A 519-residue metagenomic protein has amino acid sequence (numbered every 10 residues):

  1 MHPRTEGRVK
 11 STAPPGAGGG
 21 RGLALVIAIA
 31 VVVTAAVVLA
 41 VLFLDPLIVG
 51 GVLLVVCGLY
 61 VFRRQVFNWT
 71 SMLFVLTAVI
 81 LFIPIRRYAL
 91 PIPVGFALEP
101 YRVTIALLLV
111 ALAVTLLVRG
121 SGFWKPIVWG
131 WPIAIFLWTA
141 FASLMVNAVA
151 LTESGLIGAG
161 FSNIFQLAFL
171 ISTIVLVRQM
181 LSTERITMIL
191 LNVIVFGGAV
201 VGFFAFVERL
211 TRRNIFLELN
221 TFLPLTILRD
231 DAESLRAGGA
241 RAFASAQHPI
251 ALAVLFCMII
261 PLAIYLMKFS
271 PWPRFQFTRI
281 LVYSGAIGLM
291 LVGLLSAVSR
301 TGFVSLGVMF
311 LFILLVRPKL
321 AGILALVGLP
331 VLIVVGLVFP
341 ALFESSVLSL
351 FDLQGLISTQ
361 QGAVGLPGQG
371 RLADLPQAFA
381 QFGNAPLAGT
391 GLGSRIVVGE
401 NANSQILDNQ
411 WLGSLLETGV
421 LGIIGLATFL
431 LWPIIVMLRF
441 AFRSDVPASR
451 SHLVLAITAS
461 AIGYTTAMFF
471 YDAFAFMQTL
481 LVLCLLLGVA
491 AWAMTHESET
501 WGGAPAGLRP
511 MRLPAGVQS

Functional and structural regions predicted by a protein language model:
H2-R4, L137-M145, S172-L176, M188-V316 (+1 more regions): Alpha-helical transmembrane segments of multi-pass inner-membrane proteins
V31, R86-V94, R229-A246, Q369 (+2 more regions): Juxtamembrane membrane-water interface segments that cap and precede transmembrane helices
F43, F203, E208-F216, E233 (+5 more regions): A membrane-periplasm/extracellular boundary helix in multi-pass inner-membrane enzymes that assemble envelope glycans
L53-L59, T77-V79, I260-A263, G288 (+4 more regions): Hydrophobic transmembrane alpha-helices of multi-pass, membrane-embedded glycosylation machinery
R64-I171, S519: N-terminal hydrophobic segments of proteins, predominantly signal-anchor/transmembrane helices of inner/organellar
M267, G307-V308, T418-T465: Hydrophobic transmembrane alpha-helices and their immediate junctions
G307, G322, L455-M468, D472-S519: Transmembrane alpha-helices of multi-pass inner-membrane enzymes
S345-T418, M437, A441-S444: Long extracytoplasmic/lumenal interhelical loops at the membrane interface of multi-pass membrane proteins
